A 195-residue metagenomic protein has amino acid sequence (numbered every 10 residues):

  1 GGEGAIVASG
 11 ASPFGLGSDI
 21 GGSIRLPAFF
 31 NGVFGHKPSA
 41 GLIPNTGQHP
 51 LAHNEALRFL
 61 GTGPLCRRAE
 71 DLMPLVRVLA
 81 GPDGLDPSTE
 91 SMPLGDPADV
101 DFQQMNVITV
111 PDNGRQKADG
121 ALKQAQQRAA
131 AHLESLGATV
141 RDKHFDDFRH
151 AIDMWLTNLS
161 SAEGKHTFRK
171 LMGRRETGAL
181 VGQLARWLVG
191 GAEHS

Functional and structural regions predicted by a protein language model:
G1-L79: Short glycine/serine-rich loop segments
V78-S195: Amidase signature
